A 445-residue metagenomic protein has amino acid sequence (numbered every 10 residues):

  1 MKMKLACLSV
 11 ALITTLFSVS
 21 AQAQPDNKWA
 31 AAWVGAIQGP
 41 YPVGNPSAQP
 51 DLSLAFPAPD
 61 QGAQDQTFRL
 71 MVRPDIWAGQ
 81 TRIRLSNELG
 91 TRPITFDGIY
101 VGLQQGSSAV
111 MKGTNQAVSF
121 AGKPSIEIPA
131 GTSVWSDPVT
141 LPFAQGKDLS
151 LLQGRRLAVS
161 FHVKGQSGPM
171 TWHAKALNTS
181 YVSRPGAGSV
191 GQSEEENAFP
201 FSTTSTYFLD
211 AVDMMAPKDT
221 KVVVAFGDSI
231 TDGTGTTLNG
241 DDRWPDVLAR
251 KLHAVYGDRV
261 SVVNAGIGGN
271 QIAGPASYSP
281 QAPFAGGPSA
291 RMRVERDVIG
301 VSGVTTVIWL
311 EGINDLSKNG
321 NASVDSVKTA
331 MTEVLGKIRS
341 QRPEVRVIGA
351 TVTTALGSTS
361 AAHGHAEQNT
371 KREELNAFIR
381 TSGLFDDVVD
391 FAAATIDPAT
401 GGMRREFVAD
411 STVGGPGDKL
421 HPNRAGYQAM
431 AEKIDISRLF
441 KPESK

Functional and structural regions predicted by a protein language model:
M1-S9: Bacterial N-terminal signal peptides that target proteins for export
V10-A11, A21: Cleavable N-terminal signal peptides
L16-S20: N-terminal signal peptide c-region/cleavage motif recognized by signal peptidases
A21-F226, D232-G240, Y256-G257, K441-K445: N-terminal secretory targeting modules
W33, S47, G62-M71, P93 (+8 more regions): Conserved SGNH/GDSL esterase-like catalytic core that processes O-acyl groups on lipids and polysaccharides
S86, H162, F226-S229, N264-N270 (+4 more regions): Active-site-proximal beta-strand/loop segments in catalytic clefts of secreted hydrolases
Y278-P283, R291, D315-L316, T353-K445: Catalytic His-Asp segment of secreted/periplasmic serine-dependent ester chemistry enzymes
M331-R342: Surface-exposed amphipathic alpha-helices with a cationic face
